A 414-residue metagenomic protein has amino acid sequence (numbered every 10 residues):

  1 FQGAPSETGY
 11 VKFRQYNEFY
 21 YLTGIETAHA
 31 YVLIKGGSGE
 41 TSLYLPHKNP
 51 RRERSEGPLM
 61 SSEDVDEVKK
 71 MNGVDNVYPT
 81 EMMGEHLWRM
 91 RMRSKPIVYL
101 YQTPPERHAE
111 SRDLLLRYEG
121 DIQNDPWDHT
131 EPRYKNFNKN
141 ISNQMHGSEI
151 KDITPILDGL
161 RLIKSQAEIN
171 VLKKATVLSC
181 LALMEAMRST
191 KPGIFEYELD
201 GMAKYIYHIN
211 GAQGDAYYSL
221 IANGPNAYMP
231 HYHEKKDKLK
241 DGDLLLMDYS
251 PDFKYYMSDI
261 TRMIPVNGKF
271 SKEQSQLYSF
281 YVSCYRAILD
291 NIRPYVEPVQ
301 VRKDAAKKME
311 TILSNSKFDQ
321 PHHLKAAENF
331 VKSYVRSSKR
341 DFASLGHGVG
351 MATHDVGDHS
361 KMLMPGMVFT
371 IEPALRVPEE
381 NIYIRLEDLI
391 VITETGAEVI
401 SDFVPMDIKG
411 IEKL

Functional and structural regions predicted by a protein language model:
F1-L414: Active-site neighborhoods and metal-handling regions in enzymes and metal-associated proteins
